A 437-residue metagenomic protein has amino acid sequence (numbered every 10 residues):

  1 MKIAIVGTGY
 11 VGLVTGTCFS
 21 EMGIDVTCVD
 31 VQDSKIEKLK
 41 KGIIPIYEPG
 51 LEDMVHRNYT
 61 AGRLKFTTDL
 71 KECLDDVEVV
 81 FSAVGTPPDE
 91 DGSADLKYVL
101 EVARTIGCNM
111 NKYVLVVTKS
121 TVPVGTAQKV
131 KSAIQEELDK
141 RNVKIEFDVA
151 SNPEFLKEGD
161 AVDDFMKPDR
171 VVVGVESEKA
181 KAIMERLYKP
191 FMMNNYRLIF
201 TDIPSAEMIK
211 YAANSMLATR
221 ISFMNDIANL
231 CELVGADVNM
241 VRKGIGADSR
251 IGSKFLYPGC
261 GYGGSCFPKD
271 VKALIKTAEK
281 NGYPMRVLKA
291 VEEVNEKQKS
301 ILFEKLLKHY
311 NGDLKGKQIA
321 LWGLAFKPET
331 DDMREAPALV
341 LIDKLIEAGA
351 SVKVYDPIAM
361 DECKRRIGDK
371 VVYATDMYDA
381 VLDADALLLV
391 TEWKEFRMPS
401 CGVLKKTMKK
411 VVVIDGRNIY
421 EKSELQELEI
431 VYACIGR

Functional and structural regions predicted by a protein language model:
M1-R437: Structural/interface elements that position substrates and couple domains in central-metabolism enzymes
